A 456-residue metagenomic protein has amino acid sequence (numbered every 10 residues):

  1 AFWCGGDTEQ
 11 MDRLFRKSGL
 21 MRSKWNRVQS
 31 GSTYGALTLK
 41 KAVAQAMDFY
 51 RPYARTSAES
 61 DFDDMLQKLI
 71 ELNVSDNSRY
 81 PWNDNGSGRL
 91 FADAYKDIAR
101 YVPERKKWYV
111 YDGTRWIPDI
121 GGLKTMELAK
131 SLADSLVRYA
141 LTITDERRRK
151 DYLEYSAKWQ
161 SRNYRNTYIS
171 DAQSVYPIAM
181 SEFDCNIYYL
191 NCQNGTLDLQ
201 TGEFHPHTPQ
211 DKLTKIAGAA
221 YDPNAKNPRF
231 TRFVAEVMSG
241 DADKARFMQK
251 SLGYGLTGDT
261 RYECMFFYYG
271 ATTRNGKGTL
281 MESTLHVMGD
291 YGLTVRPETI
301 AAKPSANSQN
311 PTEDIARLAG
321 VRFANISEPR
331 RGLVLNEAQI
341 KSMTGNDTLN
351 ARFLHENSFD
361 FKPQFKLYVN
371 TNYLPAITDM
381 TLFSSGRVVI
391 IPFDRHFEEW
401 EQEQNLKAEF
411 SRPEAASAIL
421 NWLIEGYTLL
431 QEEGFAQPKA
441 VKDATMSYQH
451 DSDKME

Functional and structural regions predicted by a protein language model:
A1-E71, R105-L141: Modules that initiate DNA replication and primer synthesis
F62-K107, D134-E456: Feature primarily recognizes SF3-like P-loop helicase cores of small DNA viruses
